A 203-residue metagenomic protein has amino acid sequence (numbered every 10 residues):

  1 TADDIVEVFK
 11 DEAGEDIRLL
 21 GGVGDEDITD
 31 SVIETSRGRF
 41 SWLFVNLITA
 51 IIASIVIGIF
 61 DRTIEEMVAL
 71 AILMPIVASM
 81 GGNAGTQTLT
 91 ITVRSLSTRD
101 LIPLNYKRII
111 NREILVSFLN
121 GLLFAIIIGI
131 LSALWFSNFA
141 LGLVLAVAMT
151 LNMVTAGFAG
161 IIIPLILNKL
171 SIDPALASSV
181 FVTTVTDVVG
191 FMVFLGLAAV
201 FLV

Functional and structural regions predicted by a protein language model:
T1-M74: Cytosolic regulatory modules rich in charged/polar residues
K10-G21, F60-A69, A84-R112, G160-T183 (+1 more regions): Juxtamembrane helix-loop transition segments at the membrane interface in multi-pass membrane proteins
D27-F44, P103-L122, L145-A146: Soluble-to-membrane junctions at the N-terminal ends of transmembrane alpha-helices in multi-pass ion-transporting
W42-A50, L73, V77, G81 (+16 more regions): Alpha-helical transmembrane segments in multi-pass membrane proteins
I59-M74, F136-V147, A177: Membrane-water interface of transmembrane alpha-helices in multipass transporters/channels
N83, S95-R99, S117, G121 (+1 more regions): Short hydrophobic alpha-helical module
I128-F136: Short membrane-interface helical motifs at transmembrane helix boundaries in multi-pass membrane transporters
A133, L195-V203: Transmembrane alpha-helix termini and helix-breaking/packing motifs in multi-pass membrane transporters
